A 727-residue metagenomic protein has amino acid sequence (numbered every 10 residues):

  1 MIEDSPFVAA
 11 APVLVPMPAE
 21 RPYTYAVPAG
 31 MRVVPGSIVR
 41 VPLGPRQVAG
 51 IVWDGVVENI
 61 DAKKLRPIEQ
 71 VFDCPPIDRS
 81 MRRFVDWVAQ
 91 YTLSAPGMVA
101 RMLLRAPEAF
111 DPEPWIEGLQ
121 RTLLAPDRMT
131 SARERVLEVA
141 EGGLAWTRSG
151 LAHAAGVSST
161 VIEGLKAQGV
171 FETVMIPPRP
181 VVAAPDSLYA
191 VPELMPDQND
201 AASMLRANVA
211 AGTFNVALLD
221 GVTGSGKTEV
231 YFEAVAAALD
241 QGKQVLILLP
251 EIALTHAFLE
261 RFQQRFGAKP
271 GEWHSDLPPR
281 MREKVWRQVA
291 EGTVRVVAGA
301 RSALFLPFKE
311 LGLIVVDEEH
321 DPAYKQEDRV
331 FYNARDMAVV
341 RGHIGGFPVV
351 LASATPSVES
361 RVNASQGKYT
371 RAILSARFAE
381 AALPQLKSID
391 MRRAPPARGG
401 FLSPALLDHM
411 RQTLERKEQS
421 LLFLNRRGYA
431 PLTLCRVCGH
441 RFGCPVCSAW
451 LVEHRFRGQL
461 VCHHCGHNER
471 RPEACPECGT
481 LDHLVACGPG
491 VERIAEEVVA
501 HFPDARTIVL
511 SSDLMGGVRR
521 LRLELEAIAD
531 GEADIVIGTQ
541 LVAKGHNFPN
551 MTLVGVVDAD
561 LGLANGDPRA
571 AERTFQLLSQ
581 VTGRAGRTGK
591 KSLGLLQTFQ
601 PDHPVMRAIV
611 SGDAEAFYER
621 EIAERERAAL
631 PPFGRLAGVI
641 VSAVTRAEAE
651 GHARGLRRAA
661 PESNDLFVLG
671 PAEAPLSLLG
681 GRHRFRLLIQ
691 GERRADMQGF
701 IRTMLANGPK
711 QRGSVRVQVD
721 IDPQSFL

Functional and structural regions predicted by a protein language model:
M1-S353, S360, S365-A381, L414-E415 (+5 more regions): Accessory, non-ATPase domains that flank or precede helicase/AAA+ motor cores in DNA-metabolism machines
I2, L104-D127, K387, R392 (+7 more regions): Accessory helical-bundle/CTD segments and flexible terminal tails appended to RecA-like ATPase motors
I2-S5, L43-G44, V209, Q263 (+16 more regions): Replace "in large, NTP-powered and nucleic-acid-processing enzymes" with "in large, NTP-powered factors and other
F7, A19, G44-R46, T130-S131 (+15 more regions): Short flexible coil/turn linkers enriched for glycine and charged/polar residues that connect secondary-structure
P18-E20, S275-R280, E291, D328-N333 (+5 more regions): Cys/His-rich Zn2+-binding cysteine-cluster or related metal-binding knuckle/ribbon modules and their
Y23, K64-P75, R148, A184-A190 (+6 more regions): Short hinge/gating elements
T255-R265, L434-V446, A495-R506, G655: Conserved helicase motor "Helicase C" RecA-like lobe of SF1/SF2 P-loop NTPases
R287-F308, R522-K544: Conserved two-lobed SF2 helicase motor
